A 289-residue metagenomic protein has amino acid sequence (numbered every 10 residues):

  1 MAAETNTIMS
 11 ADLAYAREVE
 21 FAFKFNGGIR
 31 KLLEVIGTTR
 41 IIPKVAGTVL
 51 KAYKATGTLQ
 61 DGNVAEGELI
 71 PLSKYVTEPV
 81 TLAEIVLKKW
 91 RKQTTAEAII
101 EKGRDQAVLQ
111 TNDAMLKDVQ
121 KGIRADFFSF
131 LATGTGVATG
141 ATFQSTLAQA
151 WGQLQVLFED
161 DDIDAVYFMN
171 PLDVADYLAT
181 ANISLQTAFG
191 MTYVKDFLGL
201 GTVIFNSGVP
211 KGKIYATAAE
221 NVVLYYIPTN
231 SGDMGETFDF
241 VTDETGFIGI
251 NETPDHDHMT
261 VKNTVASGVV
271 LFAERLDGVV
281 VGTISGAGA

Functional and structural regions predicted by a protein language model:
M1-A14: Cleavable N-terminal export/targeting peptides
A3-N6, I36-V49, Y53, A188-A289: Sequence/fold signature of self-assembling virion shell proteins
D12-K88: Assembly/oligomerization interface modules of large self-assembling protein complexes
A16, E20-G27, Q106, Q110 (+2 more regions): Alpha-helix boundary/N-cap detector
Y53, A83, Q93, F168-M169 (+2 more regions): Residues in well-ordered beta-strands of folded domains
T77-G140, H258-A273: Long, contiguous amphipathic alpha-helices that act as assembly "spine/axial" helices in icosahedral shell and virion
K92-E97, Y167-D173, G199, N206-S207 (+1 more regions): Helix N-cap / beta->alpha transition motif
T133-T202: Extended, solvent-exposed, turn-rich assembly/linker loops in the middle of proteins
